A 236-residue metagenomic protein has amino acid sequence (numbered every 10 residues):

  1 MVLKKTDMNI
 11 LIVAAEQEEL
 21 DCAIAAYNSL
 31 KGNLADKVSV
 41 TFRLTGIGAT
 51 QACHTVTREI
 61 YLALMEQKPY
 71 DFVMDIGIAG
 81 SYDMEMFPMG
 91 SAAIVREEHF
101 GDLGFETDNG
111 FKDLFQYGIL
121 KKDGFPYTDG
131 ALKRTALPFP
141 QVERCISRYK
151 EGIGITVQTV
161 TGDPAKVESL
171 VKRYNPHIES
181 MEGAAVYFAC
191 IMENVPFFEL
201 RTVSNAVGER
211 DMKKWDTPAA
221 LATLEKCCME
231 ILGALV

Functional and structural regions predicted by a protein language model:
V2-P69, F87: N-terminal short beta-loop-beta anion/metal-coordinating cradle
L11-V13, M74, A93: Conserved beta-strand elements of the Class I
I47, E97-F100, T202-N205: Short, acidic/turn-prone active-site loops that include or flank metal/cofactor- and phosphate-binding residues
D71-V73, H177: Conserved acidic residues
D83-R173: Mid-sequence, gly/pro-rich, charge-dense loop/helix-turn segments that line enzyme active sites
V157-E199, S204, G208: A C-terminal functional module that forms or caps the active site or interfaces directly with catalytic machinery
V207-V236: His/Asp/Glu-rich mid-to-C-terminal helical/loop segments that flank catalytic regions of hydrolases
